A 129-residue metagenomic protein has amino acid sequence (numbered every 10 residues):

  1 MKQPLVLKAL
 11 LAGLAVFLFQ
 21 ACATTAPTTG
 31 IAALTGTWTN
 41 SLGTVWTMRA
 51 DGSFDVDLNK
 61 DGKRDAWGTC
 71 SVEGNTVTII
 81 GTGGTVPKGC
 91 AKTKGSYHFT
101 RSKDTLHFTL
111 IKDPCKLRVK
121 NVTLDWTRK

Functional and structural regions predicted by a protein language model:
K2-L10: Bacterial N-terminal signal peptides that target proteins for export
L10, I31-L34, Y97-D104: Short, surface-exposed loop and linker segments with low hydrophobicity and enrichment for Pro/Ser/Thr
L18-A21: C-terminal motif of bacterial Sec signal peptides marking the signal peptidase cleavage site
A23-T39, W46-R49, R128-K129: N-terminal helix-cap/turn-to-beta initiation motif at the start of protein domains
N40-W46, S53-L117: Contiguous, well-ordered beta-strand patches that form the walls/edges of small beta-barrel/beta-sandwich domains
V119-K129: C-terminal partner/receptor-binding element of secreted or periplasmic proteins
